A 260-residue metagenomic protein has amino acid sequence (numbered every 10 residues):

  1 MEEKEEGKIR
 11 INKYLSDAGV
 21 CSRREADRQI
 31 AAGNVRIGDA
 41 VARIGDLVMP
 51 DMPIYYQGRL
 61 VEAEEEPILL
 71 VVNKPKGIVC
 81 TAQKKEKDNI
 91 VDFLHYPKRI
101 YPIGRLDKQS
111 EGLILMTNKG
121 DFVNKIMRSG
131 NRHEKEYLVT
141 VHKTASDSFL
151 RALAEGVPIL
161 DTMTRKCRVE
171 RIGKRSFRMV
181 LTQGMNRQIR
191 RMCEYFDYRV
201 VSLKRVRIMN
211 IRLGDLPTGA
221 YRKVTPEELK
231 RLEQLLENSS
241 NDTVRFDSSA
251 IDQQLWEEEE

Functional and structural regions predicted by a protein language model:
E2-E260: Basic, flexible Lys/Arg- and Gly-enriched helix-loop patches that mediate nucleic-acid binding at interfaces with rRNA
